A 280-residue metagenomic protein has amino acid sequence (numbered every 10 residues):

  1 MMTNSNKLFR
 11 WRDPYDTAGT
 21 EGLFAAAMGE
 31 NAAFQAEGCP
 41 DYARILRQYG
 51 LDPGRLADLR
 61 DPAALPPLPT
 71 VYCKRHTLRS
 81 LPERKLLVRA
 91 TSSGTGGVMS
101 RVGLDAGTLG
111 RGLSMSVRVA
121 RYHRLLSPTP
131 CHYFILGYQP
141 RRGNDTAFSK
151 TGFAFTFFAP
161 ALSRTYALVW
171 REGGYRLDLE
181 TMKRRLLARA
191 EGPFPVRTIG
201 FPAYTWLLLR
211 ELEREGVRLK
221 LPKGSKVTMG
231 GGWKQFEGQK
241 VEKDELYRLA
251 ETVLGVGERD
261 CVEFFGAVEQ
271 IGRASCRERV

Functional and structural regions predicted by a protein language model:
M1-Y15, G22-F34, D145, S149 (+1 more regions): Active-site glycine/GP-rich loop and adjacent strand/helix microenvironment that borders small-molecule binding pockets
G22, A33, E37, D41-R89 (+2 more regions): Active-site diphosphate/adenylate-binding microenvironment
P40, G54, P128, F194-P195 (+1 more regions): Residue-level signal for secondary-structure boundary elements
G50-D52, L126, R218, V256-G257: Short coil/loop linkers at secondary-structure junctions
V88, T129-F134, F194-V196: Generic beta-strand structural signal
R89-S93, V102, L208, G266: Conserved catalytic-core segments centered on acid/base and nucleophilic motifs
S93-F148: Conserved adenylate-forming
